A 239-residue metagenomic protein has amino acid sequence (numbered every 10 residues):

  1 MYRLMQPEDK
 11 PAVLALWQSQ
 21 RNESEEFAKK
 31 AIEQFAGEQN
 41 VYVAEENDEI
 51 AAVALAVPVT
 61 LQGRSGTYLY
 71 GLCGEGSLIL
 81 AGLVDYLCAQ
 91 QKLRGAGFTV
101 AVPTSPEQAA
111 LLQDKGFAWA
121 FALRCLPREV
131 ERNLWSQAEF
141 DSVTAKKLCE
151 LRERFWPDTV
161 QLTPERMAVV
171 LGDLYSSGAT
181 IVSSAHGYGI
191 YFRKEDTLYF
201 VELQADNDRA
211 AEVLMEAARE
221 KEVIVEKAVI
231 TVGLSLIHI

Functional and structural regions predicted by a protein language model:
W17-E46, I50-V59, P157-T180: Active-site rim helix/loop that mediates acceptor-substrate recognition in acyltransferases
Q20-Q39, V53-G74, L83, L87-T99: Basic, Lys/Arg-rich alpha-helical nucleic-acid-recognition elements, primarily the DNA-binding modules of transcription
V43, E49-P58, Y68, A185-K194 (+1 more regions): Conserved beta-strand in the GNAT
R64-G76, D196-D206: Conserved acetyl-CoA binding element of GNAT-fold acetyltransferases
G74-Q91, D208-R219: Conserved acetyl-CoA-binding loop-helix of GNAT-fold acetyltransferases
Q91-T104, V223-V232: Conserved GNAT acetyl-CoA-binding A-motif
D114-E202: Amide-forming acyltransferase catalytic core, primarily the GNAT-like/NAT-type and related acyltransferase folds
I237-I239: Conserved small/polar residues in nucleotide/adenosyl-binding loops
